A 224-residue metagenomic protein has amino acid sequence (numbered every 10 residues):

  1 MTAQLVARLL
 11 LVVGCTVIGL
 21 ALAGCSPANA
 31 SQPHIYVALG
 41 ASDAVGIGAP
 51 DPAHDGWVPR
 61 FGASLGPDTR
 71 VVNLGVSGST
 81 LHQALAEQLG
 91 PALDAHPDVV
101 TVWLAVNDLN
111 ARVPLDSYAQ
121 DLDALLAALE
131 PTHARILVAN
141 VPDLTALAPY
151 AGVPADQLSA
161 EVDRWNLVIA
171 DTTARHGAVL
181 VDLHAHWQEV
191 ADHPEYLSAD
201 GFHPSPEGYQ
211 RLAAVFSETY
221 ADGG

Functional and structural regions predicted by a protein language model:
T2-A28: Secretory targeting and sorting signals
A21, V72, L137: Conserved Rossmann-like nucleotide-binding pocket used by diverse enzymes that bind dinucleotide cofactors
C25-S77, L89-H96: Serine-esterase "nucleophile elbow" of acetyl-processing enzymes
H54, L81, V162-W165: Conserved donor sugar-nucleotide recognition element shared by glycan-biosynthetic enzymes
P67, A86-G224: Alpha-helical cap/lid subdomain in secreted, periplasmic, or secretory-pathway luminal O-acyl-processing enzymes
G75, S79, L104-A105: Cell-envelope and extracellular/periplasmic
T80-L81, P114: Short loop/turn segments at beta->alpha junctions
